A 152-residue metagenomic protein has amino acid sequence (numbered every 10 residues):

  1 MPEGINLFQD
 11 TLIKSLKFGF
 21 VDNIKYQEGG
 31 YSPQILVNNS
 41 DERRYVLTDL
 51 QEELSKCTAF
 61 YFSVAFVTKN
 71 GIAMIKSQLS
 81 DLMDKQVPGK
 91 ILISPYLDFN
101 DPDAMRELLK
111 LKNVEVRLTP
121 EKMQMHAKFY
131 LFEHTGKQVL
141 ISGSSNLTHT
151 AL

Functional and structural regions predicted by a protein language model:
M1-L152: PLD/PLD-like phosphodiesterase catalytic module centered on the HKD motif
